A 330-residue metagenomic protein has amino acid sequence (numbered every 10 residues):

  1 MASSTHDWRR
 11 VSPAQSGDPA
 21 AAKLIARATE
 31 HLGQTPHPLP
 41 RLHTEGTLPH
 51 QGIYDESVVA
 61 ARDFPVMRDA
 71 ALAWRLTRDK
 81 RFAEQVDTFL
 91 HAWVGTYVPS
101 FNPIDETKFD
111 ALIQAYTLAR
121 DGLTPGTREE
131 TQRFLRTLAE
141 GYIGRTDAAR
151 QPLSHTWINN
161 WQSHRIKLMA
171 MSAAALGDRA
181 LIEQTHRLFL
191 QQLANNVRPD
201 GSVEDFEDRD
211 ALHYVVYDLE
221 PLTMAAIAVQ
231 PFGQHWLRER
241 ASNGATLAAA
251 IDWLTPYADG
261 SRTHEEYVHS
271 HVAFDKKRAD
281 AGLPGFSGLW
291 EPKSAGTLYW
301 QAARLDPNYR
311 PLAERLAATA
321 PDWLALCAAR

Functional and structural regions predicted by a protein language model:
M1-P152, S163, Q230-P231, E239-R330: Extracellular glycan-targeting catalytic surfaces
V66, D79, M169, L222-A225: Hydrophobic anchor position in alpha-helical repeat solenoids
A71-L72, K167, M171: Amphipathic alpha-helical repeat scaffolds
V98-P99, H155, D208-R209: A short glycine/serine-rich beta->alpha loop
P103, T156-N160, H213: Alpha-helix capping and helix-loop boundary segments enriched in small/acidic/polar residues
F134-D147, Q151-R165, S172-A174, R179 (+1 more regions): Extended amphipathic alpha-helical interaction segments
A175-L176, A180-E265: Long, repeat-rich segments with strong aromatic
